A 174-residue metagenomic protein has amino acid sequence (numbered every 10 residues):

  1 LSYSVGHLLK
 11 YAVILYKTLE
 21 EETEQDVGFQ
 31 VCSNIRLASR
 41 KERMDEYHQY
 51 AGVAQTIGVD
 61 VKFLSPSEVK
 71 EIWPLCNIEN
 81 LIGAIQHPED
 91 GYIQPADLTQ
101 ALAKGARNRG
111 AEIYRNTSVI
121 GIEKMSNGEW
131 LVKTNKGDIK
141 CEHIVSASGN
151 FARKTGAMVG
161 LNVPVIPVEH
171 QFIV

Functional and structural regions predicted by a protein language model:
L1, N34-R36, V159-V174: Central beta-strand plus flanking loop segment that forms part of the substrate or channel wall within the catalytic
L1-I72: Dinucleotide-binding Rossmann-like beta1-alpha1 core, especially the glycine-rich loop that anchors the ADP
A12-V13, A106, A152, H170: Short amphipathic alpha-helical/adjacent loop interface patches that line ligand and macromolecule-binding sites
V27-F29, I78-E79, K136-D138, A147 (+1 more regions): Solvent-exposed alpha-helices and their adjacent loops that cap or buttress functional pockets in soluble metabolic
V31-I35, L81-G83, E89: Short amphipathic alpha-helical segments
E42, W73-L81, E123-L131: A short, glycine/Asx- and small/polar-enriched loop/turn that sits immediately N-terminal to a beta-strand
Q49, G156-G160: Short amphipathic alpha-helical segments
A84-H143, A147-K154: Helical element adjacent to the flavin cofactor pocket in flavoenzyme catalytic cores
